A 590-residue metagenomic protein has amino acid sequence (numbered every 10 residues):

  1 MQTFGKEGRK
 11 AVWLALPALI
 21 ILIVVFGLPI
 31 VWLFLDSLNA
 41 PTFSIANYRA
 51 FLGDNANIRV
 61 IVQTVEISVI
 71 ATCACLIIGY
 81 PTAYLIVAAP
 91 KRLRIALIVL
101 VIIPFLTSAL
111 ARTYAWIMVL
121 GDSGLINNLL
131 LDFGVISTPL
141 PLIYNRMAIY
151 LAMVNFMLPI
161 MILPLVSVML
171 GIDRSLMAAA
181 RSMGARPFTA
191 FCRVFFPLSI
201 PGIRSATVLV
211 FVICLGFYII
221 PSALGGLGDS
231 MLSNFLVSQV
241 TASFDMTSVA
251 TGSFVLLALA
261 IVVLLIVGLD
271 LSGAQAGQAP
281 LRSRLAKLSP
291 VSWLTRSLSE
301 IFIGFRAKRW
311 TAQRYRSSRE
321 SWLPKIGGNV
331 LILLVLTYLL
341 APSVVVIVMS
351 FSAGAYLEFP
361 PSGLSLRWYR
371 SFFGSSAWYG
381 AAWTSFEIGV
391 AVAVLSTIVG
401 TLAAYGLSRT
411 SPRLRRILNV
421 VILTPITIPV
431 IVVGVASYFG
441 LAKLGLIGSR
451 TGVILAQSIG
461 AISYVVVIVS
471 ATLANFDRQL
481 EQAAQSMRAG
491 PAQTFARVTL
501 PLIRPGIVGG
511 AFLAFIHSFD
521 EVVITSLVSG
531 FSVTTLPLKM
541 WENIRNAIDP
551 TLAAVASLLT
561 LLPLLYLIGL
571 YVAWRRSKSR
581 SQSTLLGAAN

Functional and structural regions predicted by a protein language model:
M1-L16, R94, G268-L333, Y571-N590: Transmembrane alpha-helical segments of polytopic membrane transport and secretion proteins
K6-P41, D54-L170, V194-I219, A223-G225 (+9 more regions): Membrane-water interface segments at the C-terminal ends of transmembrane alpha-helices in multi-pass inner-membrane
N39-G53, N128, G228-T241, P360-G374 (+1 more regions): Short hydrophobic, aromatic-rich alpha-helical segments embedded in or entering the lipid bilayer of multi-pass
V166-R181, R186-P187, S470-L480: Membrane-helix/interface signature in polytopic inner-membrane proteins
A178-M183, W378, V430, L480-A489: Polar, glycosylation-prone regions of secreted, cell-surface, and some intracellular proteins
A179-A180, A190, L236, A483-A484 (+2 more regions): Hydrophobic positions on the alpha-helical face of helix-turn-helix-like DNA-binding modules
M183-A185, P197, M487-R488, P501: Glycine/proline-centered hinge or cleavage motifs at structural transition points of membrane proteins
S230, S243-T251: Repeat-solenoid scaffold signature
